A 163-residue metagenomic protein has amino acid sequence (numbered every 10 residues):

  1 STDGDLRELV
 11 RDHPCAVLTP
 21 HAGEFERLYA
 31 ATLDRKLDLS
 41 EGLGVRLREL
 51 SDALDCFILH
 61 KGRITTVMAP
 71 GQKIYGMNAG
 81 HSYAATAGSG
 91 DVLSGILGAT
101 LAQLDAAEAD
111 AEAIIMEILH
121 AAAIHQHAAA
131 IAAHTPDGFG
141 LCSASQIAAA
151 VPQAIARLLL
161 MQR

Functional and structural regions predicted by a protein language model:
S1-N78, A156, L160-R163: Glycine-rich phosphate/dinucleotide-binding loop and adjoining beta-alpha-beta core of small-molecule
E24-R27, I74, A121, H125-D137: Glycine-rich phosphate/pyrophosphate-binding loop at beta-loop-alpha junctions
R27-A30, T86-A123: Short, small-residue alpha-helix embedded
L33-L43, D105-L119, D137-C142: Short, charged, surface-exposed loops that flank catalytic or proteolytic processing sites
G76-G88: Short pre-catalytic strand/loop immediately N-terminal to key active-site residues, enriched for Gly-Thr
Q126-R163: Charged C-terminal helix
